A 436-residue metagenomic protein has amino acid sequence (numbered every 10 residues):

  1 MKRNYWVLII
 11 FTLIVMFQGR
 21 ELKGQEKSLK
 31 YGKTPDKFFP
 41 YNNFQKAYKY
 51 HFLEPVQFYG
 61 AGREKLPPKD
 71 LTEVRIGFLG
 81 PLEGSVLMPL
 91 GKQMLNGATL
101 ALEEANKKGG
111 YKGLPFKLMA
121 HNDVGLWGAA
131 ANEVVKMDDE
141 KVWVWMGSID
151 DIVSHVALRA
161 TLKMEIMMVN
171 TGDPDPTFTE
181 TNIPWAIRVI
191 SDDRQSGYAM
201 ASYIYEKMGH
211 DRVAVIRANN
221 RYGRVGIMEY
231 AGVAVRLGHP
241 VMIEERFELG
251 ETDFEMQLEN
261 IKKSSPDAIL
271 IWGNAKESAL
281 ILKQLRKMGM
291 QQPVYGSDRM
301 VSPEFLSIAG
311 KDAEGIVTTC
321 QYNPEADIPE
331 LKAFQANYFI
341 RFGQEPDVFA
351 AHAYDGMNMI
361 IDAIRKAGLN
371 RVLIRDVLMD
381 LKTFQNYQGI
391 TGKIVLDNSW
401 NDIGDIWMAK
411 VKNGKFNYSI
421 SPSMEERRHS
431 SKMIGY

Functional and structural regions predicted by a protein language model:
M1-Y5: Positively charged n-region of N-terminal signal peptides that target proteins for export
W6-L13, F17-Y436: Extracytosolic ligand-binding ectodomains
